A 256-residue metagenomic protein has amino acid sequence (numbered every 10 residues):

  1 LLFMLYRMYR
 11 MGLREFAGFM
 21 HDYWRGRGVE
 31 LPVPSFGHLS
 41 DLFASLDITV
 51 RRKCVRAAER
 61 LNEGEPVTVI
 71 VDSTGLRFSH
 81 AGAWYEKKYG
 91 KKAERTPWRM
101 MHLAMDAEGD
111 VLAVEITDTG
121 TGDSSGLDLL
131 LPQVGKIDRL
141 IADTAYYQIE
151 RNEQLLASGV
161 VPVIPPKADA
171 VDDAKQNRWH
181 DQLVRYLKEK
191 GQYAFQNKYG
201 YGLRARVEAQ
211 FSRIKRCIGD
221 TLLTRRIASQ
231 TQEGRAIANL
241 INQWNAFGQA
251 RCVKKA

Functional and structural regions predicted by a protein language model:
L1, M8-M11, P32, G37-K167 (+5 more regions): Polybasic low-complexity intrinsically disordered regions
M4, E189, Y193-A256: Basic, amphipathic alpha-helical segments enriched in Lys/Arg and hydrophobic/aromatic residues
Y6, W24-G28, L222: Short amphipathic alpha-helical interaction patches enriched in hydrophobic/aromatic residues with interspersed Lys/Arg
L13-V29: DNA-recognition alpha helix
M20, S35-H38, K53-R56, R178-E189 (+1 more regions): Short, structured secondary-structure boundary patches
H21-R25, A44, G135-K136, G219: A broad detector of the eukaryotic-type serine/threonine protein kinase catalytic domain
V29-V33, R225-R226: Short, surface-exposed loop/turn segments at secondary-structure junctions
T144-R216, A228: Helix-centered, glycine/charged polyanion-binding patches within enzymatic domains that contact phosphate-containing
